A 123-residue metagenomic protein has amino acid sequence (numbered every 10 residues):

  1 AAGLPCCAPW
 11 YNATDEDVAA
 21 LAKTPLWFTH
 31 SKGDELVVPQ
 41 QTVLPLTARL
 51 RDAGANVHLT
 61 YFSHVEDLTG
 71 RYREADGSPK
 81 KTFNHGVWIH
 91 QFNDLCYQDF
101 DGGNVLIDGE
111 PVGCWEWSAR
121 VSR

Functional and structural regions predicted by a protein language model:
A1-G3, A22-W27, A53-H58: Loop/turn elements at helix/coil->beta-strand transitions in domains of secreted/extracellular proteins
A1-K23: Primarily recognizes the serine-hydrolase "nucleophile elbow" in alpha/beta-hydrolase and SGNH/GDSL folds
Y11-D15, E35-Q40, T69-R71: Extracytoplasmic/secreted cell-surface and envelope-processing proteins
W27-D34: Short beta-strand/loop motif that positions the catalytic acidic residue of the alpha/beta-hydrolase fold
T29, Q41-T47, R51-R123: C-terminal catalytic histidine-bearing segment of alpha/beta-hydrolase fold enzymes
